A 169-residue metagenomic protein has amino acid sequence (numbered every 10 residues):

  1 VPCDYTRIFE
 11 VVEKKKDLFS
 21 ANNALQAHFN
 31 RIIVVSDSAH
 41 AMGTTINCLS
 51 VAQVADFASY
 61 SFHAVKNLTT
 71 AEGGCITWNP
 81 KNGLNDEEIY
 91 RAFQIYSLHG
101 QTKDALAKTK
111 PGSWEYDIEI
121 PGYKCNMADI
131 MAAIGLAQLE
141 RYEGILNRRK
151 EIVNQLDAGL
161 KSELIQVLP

Functional and structural regions predicted by a protein language model:
V1, Q53-V54: Glycine/serine-rich loop-strand microenvironments at binding/catalytic pocket rims
V1-C48, P80: Catalytic PLP-binding core of fold-type I/II PLP enzymes
N22-A27, H40-N47, V54-P169: Active-site region of PLP-dependent enzymes
